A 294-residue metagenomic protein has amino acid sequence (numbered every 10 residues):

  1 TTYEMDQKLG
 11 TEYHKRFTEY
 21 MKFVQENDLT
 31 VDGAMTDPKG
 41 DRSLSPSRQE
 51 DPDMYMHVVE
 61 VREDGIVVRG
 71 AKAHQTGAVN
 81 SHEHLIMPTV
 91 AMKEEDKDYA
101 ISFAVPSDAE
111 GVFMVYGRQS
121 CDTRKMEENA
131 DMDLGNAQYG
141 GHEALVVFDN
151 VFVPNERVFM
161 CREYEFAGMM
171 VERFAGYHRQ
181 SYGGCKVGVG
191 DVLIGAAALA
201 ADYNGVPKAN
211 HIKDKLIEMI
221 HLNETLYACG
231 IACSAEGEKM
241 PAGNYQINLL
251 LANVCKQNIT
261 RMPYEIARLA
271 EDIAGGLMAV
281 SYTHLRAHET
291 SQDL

Functional and structural regions predicted by a protein language model:
T1-V31, E83: Internal helix-loop-helix
G10, L134-A137, R179-G183, V187 (+4 more regions): Hydrophobic alpha-helical scaffolding
K22-Q25, V67, G188-D191, G195 (+3 more regions): Generic structural signal for well-ordered, non-transmembrane alpha-helical segments in soluble/cytosolic regions
P38-C185: FAD-binding core of flavoproteins
S181-K239: Extended amphipathic alpha-helical segments enriched in small hydrophobics
Y227-T260, Y264-Y282: C-terminal helix-coil-helix/basic helical segment that borders enzyme active sites and/or dimer interfaces and provides
T283-T290: Conserved small/polar residues in nucleotide/adenosyl-binding loops
D293-L294: N-terminal low-complexity segments that are often proline-rich with Ser/Thr-Pro
